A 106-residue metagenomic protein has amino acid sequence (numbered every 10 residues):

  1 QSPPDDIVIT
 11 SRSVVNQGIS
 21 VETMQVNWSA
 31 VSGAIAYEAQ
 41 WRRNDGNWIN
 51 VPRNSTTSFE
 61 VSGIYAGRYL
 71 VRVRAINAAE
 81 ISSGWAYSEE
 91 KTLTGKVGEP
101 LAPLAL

Functional and structural regions predicted by a protein language model:
Q1-P3, N77-P100: Extracellular fibronectin type III
S2-S13, G98-L106: Proline-enriched interdomain boundary motifs that mark the N-terminal boundary and often initiate the first structured
I7, W28, A39, V61 (+2 more regions): An aromatic-rich alpha-helical recognition segment common to small helix-rich domains
S13-V21: Short, solvent-exposed loop/linker segments at the N-terminal edge of repeated beta-sheet extracellular domains
E22-G33: Conserved aromatic anchor
V31-V51: Extracellular low-complexity, O-glycosylation-prone stalks/linkers
N54-F59: Short S/T/G- and acidic-enriched coil/turn segments that sit immediately N-terminal to beta-strands in beta-sandwich
V61-S82: Beta-strand-rich modules
